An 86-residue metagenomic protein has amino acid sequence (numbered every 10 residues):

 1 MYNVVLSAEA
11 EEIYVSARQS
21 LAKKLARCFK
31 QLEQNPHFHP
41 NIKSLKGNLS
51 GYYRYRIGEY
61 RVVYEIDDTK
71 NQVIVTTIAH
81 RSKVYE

Functional and structural regions predicted by a protein language model:
M1-A8, S16-K23, H39, I57-Y60 (+1 more regions): Enriched for short, Lys/Arg-rich terminal
E11, K46, Y85: Nucleotide phosphate-binding site architecture
I13, G51, V84: Flexible, glycine-rich phosphate/dinucleotide-binding loops and adjacent beta-alpha linkers at cofactor/substrate
S20, C28-Q31: Solvent-exposed, charged/polar functional surfaces in cytosolic regulatory/catalytic domains
K30-R54: A short, surface-exposed loop/turn module that caps and links secondary-structure elements
